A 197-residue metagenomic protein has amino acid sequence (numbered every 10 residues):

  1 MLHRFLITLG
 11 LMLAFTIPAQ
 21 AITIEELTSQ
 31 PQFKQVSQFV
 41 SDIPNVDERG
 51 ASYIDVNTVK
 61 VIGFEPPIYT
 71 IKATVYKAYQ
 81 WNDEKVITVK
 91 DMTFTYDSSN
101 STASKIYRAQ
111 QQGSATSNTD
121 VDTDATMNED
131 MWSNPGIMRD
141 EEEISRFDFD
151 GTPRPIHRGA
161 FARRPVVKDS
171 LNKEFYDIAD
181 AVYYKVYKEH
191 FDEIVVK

Functional and structural regions predicted by a protein language model:
M1-R4: Positively charged n-region of N-terminal signal peptides that target proteins for export
T8-T16: Bacterial N-terminal signal peptides
A21-D91, D97-K197: N-terminal secretory-pathway/extracellular module detecting exported/lumenal segments and adjacent signal-anchor/first
